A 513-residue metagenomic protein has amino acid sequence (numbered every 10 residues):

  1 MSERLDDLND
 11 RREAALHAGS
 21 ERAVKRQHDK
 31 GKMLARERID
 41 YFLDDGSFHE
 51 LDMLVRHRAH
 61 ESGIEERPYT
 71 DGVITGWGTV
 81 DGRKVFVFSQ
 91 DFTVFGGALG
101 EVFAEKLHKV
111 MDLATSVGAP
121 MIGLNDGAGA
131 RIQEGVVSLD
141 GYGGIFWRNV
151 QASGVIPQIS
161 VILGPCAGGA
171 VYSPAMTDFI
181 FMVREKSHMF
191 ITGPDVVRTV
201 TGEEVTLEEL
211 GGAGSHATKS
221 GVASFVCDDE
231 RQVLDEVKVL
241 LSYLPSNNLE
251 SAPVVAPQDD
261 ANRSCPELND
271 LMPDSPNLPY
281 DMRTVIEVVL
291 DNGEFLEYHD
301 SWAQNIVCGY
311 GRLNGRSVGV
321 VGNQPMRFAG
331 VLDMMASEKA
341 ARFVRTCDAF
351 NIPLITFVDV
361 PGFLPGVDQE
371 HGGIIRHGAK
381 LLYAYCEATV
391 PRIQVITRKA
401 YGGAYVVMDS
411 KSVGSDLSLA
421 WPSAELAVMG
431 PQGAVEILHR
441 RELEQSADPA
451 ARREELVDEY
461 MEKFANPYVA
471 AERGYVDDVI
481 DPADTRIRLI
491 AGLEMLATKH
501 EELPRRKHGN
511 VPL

Functional and structural regions predicted by a protein language model:
M1-L513: Ligand-binding clefts of soluble mixed alpha/beta catalytic domains
